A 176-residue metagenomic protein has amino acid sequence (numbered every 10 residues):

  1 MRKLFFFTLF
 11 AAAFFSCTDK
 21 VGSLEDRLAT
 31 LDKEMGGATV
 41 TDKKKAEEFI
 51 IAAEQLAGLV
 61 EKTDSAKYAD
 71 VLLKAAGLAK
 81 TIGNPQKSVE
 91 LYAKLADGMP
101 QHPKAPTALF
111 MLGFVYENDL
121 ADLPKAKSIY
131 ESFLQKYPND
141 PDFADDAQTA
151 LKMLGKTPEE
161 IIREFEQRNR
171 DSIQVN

Functional and structural regions predicted by a protein language model:
M1-C17: Sec-dependent bacterial lipoprotein signal peptides
A13, C17-E34: Bacterial Sec signal peptide processing site at the extreme N-terminus
G37, D42, L78, G98 (+1 more regions): Residue-level signature for tetratricopeptide repeat
F49-A52, S88, A126: Single-residue signature of alpha-solenoid repeat helices
L59-Y68, D97-A105, L120, L134-T149 (+1 more regions): Short solvent-exposed coil/turn linkers within tandem alpha-helical repeat scaffolds
